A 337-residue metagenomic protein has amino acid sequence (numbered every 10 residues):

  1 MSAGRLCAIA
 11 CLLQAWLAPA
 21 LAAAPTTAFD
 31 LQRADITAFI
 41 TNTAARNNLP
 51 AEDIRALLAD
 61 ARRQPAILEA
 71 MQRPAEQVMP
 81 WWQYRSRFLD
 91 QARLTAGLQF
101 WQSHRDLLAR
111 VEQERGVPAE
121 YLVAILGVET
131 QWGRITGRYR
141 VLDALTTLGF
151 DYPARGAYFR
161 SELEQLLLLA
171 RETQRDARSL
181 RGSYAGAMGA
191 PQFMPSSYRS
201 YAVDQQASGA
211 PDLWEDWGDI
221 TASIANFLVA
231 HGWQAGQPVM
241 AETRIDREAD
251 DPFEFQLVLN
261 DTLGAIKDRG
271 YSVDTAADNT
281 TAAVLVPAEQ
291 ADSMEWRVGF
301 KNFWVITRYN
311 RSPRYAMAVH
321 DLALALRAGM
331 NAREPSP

Functional and structural regions predicted by a protein language model:
M1-A3: N-terminal secretory signal peptides that target proteins for export/translocation
C7-P19: Bacterial N-terminal signal peptides
P25-S103, A109-E112: An acidic, Gly/Ser/Thr/Pro-rich helix-cap/linker signature
D30-I36, N42-D60, G156, R160-R181 (+1 more regions): A contiguous strand-loop segment
L49-L58, P118-A124, A177-G182, S208-D212 (+2 more regions): Surface-exposed patches in mature extracellular/periplasmic domains of secreted proteins
Q83-S223, V229: Acidic/His-rich structured neighborhood in mature extracellular/periplasmic domains
Q206, A210-T262: Ligand-binding pocket segment of bilobal, Venus flytrap-like solute-binding proteins
T243-P337: C-terminal soluble interaction/assembly domains
